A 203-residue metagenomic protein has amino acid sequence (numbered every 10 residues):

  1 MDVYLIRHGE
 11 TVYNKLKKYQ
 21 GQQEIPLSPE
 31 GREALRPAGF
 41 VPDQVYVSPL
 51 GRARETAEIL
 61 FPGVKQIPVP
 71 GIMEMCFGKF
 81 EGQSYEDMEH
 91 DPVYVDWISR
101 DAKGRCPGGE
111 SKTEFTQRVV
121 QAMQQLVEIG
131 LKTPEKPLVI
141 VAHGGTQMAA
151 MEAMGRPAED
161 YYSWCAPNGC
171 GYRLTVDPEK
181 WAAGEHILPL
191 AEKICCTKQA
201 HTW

Functional and structural regions predicted by a protein language model:
D2-V64, E110: Active-site-proximal alpha-helix that buttresses catalytic centers in soluble enzyme cores
V3, P134-G144: Generic beta-sheet signal
P26, V64-G71, A158-P167: Short hydrophobic/aromatic-enriched beta-strand-loop microsegments
F40-G71, E152, T175-W203: Conserved histidine-centered catalytic loops in small-molecule metabolism enzymes
F40-V41, L126-P137: Glycine-rich phosphate-binding loop signature in dinucleotide/nucleotide-binding domains
V47-S48, Q117, V141-A142: Short beta-strand scaffold positions
L60-R118: Phosphate-handling substructures
P157-E185: Domain-level recognition of soluble alpha/beta enzyme cores, biased toward histidine phosphatases/phosphomutases
